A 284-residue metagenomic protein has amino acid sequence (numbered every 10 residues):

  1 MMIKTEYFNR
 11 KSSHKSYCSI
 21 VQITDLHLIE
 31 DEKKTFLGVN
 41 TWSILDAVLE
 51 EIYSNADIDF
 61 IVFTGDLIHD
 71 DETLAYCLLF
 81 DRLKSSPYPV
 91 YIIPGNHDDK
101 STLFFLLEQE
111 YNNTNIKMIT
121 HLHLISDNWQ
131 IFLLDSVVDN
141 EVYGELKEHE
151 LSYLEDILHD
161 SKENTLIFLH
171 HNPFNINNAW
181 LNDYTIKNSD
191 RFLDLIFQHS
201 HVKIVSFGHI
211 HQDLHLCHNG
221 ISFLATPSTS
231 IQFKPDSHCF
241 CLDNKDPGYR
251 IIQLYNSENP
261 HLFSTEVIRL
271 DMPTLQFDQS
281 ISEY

Functional and structural regions predicted by a protein language model:
M1-L78, D160, I176: N-terminal active-site segment of His-dependent metallophosphoesterases
K4-S12, T73-D156, T185-H201, P227 (+4 more regions): Extended active-site neighborhood of metal-dependent phosphoesterases/phosphodiesterases
Y7, H14, L195, C217-Y284: Binuclear metal-dependent phosphoesterase catalytic core
Y17-E30, N128-V138, L166-F168, I221-P227 (+1 more regions): Active-site-proximal beta-strand elements of phosphoester/diester hydrolases
Q22, F63, I92-G95, I167 (+1 more regions): Structural beta-sheet core signal
L28-D31, H69-L74, N96-F104, D139-V142 (+3 more regions): Active-site environment of divalent metal-dependent phosphoester hydrolases
K34-N40, N140, N178-Y184, H238-F240 (+1 more regions): Short glycine-enriched, charge-decorated loop/helix-capping segments at active-site entrances that position
A47-F60, Q130, Y143-L224, Q279-Y284: His/acidic metal-ligating clusters that form di-metal
